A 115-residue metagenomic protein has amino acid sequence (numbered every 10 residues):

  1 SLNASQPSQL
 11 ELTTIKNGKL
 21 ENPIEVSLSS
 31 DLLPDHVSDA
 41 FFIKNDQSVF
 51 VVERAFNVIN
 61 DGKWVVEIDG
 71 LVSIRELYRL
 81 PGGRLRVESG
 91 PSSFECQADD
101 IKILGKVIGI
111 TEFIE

Functional and structural regions predicted by a protein language model:
S1-R54, F94-C96, E112-I114: Short, positionally conserved secondary-structure boundary motifs
A55-E115: C-terminal regulatory/effector modules of DNA-binding transcriptional regulators
